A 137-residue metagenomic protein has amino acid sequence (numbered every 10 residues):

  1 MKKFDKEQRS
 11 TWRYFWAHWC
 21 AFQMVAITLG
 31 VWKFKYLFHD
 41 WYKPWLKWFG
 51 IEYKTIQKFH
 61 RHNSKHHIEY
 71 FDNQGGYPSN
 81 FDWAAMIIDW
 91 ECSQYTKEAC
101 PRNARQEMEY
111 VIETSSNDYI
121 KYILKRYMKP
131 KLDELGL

Functional and structural regions predicted by a protein language model:
M1-L137: Metal-dependent phosphohydrolase cores
